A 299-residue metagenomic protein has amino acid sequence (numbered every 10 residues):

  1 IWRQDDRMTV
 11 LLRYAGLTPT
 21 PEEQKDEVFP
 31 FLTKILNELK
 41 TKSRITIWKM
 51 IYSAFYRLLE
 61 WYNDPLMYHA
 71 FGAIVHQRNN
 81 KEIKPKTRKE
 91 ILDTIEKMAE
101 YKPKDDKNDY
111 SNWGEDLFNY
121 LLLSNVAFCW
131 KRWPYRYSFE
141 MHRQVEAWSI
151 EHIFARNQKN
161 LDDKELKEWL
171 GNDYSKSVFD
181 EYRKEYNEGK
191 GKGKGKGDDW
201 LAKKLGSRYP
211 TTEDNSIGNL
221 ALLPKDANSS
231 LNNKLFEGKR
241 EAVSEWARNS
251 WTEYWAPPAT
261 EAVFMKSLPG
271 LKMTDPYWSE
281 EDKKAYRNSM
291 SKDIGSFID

Functional and structural regions predicted by a protein language model:
I1-D299: Flexible coil/loop and intrinsically disordered segments
